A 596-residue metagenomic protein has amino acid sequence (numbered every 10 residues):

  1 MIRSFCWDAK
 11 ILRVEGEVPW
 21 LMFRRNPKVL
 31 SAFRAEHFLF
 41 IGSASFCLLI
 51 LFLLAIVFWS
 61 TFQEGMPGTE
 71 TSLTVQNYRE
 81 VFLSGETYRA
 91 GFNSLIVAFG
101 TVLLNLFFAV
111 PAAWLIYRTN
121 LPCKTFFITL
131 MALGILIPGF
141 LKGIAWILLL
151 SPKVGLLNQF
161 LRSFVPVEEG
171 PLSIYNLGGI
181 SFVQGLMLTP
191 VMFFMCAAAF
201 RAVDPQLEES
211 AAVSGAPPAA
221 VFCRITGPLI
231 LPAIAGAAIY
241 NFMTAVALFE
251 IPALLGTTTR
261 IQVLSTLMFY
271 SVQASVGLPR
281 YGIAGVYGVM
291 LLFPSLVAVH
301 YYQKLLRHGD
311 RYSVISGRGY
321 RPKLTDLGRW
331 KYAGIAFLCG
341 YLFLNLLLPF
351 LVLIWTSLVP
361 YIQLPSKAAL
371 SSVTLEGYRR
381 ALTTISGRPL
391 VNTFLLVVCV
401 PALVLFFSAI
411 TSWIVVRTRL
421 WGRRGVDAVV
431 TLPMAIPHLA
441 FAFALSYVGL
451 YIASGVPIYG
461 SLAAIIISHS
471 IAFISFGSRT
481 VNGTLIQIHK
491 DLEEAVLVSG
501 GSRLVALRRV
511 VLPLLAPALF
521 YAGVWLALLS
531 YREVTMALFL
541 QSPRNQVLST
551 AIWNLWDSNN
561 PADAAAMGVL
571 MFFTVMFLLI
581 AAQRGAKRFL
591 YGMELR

Functional and structural regions predicted by a protein language model:
M1-S43, Y302-G340, W421, Q583-R596: Transmembrane alpha-helical segments of polytopic membrane transport and secretion proteins
F23-P27, T74-F82, V272, V373-L382: A short amphipathic helical element positioned immediately N-terminal to and/or at the very start of a transmembrane
R34-P67, F82-R201, L229-E250, L254-G256 (+8 more regions): Membrane-water interface segments at the C-terminal ends of transmembrane alpha-helices in multi-pass inner-membrane
S151, E250-G277, P365-A369, V534-P561 (+1 more regions): Glycine-rich helix-loop "coupling/hinge" segments at transmembrane-helix boundaries in multipass transporters
E208-E209, E493-E494: Short alpha-helical segment that forms part of, or immediately flanks, the ligand-binding pocket in carbohydrate-active
S214-A216, P228, S499-G501, P513: Glycine/proline-centered hinge or cleavage motifs at structural transition points of membrane proteins
P217, D310-D326, Y361-G377: Juxtamembrane inter-helical linkers in multi-pass membrane proteins
A274-M290: Helix-loop-helix hairpin linking two adjacent transmembrane segments in secondary transporters
